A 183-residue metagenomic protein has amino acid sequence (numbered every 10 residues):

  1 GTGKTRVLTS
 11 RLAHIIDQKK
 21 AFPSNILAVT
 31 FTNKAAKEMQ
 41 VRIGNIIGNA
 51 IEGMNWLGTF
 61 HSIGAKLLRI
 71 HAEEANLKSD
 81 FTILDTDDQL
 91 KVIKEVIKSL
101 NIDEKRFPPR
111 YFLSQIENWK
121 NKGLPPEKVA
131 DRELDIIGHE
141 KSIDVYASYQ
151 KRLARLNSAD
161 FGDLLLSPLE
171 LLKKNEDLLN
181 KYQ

Functional and structural regions predicted by a protein language model:
T2, A13-Q183: A basic/glycine-biased coupling hinge at the interface between accessory DNA-binding modules
V7-L8: Hydrophobic positions on the alpha1 helix immediately C-terminal to the Walker A/P-loop
